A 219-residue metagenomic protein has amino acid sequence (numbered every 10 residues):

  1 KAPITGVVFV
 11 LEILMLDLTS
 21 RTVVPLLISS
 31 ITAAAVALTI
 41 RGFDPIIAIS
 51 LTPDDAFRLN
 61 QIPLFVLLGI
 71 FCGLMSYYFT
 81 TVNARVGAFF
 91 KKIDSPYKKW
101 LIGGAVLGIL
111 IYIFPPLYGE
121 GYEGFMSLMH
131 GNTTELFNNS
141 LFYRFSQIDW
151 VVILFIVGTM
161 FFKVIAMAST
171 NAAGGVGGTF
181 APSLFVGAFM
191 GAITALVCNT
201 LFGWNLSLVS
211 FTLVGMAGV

Functional and structural regions predicted by a protein language model:
A2-V219: Alpha-helical transmembrane segments and immediately membrane-proximal extracytoplasmic
